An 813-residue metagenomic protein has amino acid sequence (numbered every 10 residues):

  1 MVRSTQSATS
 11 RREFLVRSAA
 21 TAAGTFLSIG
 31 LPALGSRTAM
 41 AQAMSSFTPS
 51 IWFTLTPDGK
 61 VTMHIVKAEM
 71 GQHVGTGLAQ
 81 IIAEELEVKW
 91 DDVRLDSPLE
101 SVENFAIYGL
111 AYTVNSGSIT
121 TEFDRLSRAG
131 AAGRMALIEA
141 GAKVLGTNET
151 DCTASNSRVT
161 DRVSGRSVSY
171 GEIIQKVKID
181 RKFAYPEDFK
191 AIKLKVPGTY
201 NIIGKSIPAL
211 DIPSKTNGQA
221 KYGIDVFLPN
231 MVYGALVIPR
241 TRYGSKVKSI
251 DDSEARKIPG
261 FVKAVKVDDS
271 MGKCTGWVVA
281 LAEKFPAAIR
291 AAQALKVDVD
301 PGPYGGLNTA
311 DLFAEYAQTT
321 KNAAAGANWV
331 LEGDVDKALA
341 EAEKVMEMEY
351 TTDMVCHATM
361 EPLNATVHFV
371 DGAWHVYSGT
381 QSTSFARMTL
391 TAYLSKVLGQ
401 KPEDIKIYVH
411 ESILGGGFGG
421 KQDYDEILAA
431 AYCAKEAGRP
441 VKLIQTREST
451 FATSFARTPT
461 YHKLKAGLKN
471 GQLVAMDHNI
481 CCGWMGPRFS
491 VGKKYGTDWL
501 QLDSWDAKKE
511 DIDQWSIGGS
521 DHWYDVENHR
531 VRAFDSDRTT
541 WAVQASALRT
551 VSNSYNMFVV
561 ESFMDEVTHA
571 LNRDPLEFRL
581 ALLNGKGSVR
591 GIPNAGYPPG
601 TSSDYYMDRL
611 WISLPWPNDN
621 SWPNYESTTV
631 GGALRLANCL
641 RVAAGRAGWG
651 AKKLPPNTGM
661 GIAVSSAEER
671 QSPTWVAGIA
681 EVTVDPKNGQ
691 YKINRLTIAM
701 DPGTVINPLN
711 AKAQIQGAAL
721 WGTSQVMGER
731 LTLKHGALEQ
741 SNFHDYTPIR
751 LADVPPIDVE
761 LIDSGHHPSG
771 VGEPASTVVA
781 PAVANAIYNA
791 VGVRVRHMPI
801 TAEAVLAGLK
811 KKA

Functional and structural regions predicted by a protein language model:
V2-S28, M40-A813: Cofactor-binding beta-sheet edge motifs in enzyme active sites
G30-P32: Residues within alpha-helical transmembrane segments of multi-pass membrane proteins, especially transporters, ion
